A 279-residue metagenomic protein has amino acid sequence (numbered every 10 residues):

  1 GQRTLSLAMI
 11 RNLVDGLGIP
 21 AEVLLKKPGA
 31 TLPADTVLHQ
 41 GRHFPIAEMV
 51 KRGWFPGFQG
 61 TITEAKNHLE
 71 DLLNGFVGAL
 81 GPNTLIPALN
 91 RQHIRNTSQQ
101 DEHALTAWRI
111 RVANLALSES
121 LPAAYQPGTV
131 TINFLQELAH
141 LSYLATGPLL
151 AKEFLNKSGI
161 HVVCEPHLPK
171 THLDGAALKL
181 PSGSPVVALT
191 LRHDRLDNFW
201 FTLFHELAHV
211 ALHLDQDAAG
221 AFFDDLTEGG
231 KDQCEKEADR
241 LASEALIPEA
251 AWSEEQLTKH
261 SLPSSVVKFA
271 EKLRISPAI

Functional and structural regions predicted by a protein language model:
Q2-G16: Short, basic-rich loop-to-helix N-cap that marks the start of a DNA-contacting helix
R11, A21-I279: Active-site hotspot residues in diverse enzymes, especially metal/ion-binding acidic/histidine motifs
